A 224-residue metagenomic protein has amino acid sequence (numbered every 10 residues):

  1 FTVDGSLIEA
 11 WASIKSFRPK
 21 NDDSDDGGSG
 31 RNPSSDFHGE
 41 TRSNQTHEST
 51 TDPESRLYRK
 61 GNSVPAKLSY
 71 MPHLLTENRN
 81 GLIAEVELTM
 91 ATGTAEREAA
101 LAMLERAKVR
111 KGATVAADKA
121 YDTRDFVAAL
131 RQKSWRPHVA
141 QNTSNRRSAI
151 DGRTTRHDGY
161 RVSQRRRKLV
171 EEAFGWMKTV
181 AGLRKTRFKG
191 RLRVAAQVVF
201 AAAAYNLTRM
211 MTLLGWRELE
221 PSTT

Functional and structural regions predicted by a protein language model:
F1-R131, V199, Y205, M210-L213: Polybasic low-complexity intrinsically disordered regions
E9, N32-S34, S43, R156 (+3 more regions): Intrinsically disordered, low-complexity, compositionally biased regions/tails
D26, K119-L192, A196-V199: Helix-centered, glycine/charged polyanion-binding patches within enzymatic domains that contact phosphate-containing
S35-T41, S148-R156, S222-T224: Hydrophobic transmembrane alpha-helix bundles
V115-A116, D158-G159, R217: Noncatalytic linker/hinge segments flanking ATPase motor cores
V180, R184-K185, M211-T224: A short, flexible helix-boundary coil/loop motif
